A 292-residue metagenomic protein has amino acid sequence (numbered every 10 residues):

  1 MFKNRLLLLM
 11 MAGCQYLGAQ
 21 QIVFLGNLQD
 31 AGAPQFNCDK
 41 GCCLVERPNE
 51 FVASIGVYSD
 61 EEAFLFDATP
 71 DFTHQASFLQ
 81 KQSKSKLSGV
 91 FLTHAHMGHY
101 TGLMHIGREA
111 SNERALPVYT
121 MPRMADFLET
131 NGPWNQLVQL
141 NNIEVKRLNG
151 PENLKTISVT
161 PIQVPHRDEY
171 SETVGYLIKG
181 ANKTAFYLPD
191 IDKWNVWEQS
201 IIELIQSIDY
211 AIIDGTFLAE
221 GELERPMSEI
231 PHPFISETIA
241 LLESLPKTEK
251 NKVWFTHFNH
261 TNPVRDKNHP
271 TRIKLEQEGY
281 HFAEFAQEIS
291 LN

Functional and structural regions predicted by a protein language model:
M1-L7: Bacterial N-terminal signal peptides that target proteins for export
L8-G18: Hydrophobic h-region of N-terminal signal peptides that target proteins for export in Gram-negative bacteria
Q20-L79, V145-L204, E288-N292: Core dinuclear metal-dependent hydrolase active-site scaffold
D60-Y119, S207-D209: Active-site metal-binding motif and surrounding structural segment of the metallo-beta-lactamase
V90, V118-T120, F186-Y187, F255: Structural beta-sheet core signal
R114, V138-E144, K155-I157, E276-G279: A short helix-to-beta-strand connector/capping loop
R123-P133: A short, active-site helix/loop in glycosyltransferases that binds the activated sugar's phosphate group
N182-T184, I191-Q287: Cap/insert and terminal regions of metallo-dependent hydrolase folds
